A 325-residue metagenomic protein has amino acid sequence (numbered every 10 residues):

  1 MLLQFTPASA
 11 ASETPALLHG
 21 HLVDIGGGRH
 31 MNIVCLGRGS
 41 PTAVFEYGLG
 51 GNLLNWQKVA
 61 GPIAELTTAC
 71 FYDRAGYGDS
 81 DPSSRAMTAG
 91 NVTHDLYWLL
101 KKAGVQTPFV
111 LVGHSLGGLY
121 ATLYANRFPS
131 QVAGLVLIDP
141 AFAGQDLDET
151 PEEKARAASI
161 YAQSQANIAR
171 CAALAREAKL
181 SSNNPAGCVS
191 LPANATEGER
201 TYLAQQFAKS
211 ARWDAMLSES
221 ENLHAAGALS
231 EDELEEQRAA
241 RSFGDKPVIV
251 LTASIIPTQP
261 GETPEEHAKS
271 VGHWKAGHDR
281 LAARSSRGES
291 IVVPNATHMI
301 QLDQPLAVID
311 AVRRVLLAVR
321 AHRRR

Functional and structural regions predicted by a protein language model:
I25-D79, R127: Conserved HGGG/HGGXW glycine-rich cap/lid loop of the alpha/beta-hydrolase fold
V34, F71-V112, F128, F142 (+1 more regions): Active-site loop/oxyanion-hole signature of alpha/beta-hydrolase fold enzymes
V44-G48, H114, D139: The conserved beta1-alpha1 loop
F109-V110, A133-V136: Residue in the alpha/beta-hydrolase core beta-strand immediately N-terminal to the catalytic nucleophile
G113, G117, A121: Gly/Ala-rich beta-loop-alpha elbow adjacent to hydrolase catalytic centers
V136-D146: Active-site nucleophile loop of the alpha/beta-hydrolase fold
P151-R280: Alpha/beta-hydrolase
R284-R325: Catalytic active-site module of serine/aspartate enzymes centered on a nucleophile-bearing elbow/loop
